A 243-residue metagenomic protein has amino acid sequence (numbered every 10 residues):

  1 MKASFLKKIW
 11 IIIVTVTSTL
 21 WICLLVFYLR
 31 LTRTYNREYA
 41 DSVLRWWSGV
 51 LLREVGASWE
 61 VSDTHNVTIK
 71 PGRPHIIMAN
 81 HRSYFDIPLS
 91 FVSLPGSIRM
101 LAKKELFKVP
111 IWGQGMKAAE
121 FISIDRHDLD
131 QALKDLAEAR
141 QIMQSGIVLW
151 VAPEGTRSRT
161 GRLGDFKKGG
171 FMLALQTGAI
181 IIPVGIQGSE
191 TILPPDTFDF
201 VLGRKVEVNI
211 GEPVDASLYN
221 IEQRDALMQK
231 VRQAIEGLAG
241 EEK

Functional and structural regions predicted by a protein language model:
M1-R30, S42, V67-I69, E222-K243: Membrane-interfacial terminal anchoring regions of lipid-handling membrane enzymes
K2-L6, L133-K243: Non-catalytic C-terminal accessory region of glycerolipid acyltransferases and related lyso-lipid remodeling enzymes
T19-I22, V26-T34, E38-S42, R53-E54 (+1 more regions): Catalytic core of membrane glycerolipid acyltransferases/transacylases, capturing the structured, soluble-facing
S48-A57: A generic, lipid-embedded transmembrane alpha helix
G49, P88, F171-M172: Active-site phosphate/pyrophosphate- and oxyanion-stabilizing loops and adjacent acidic/basic residues in soluble
G56-S58, S97, A118, G146 (+1 more regions): A generic structural signal for alpha->beta connector loops
V61, I77, M100-L101, V208-I210: Generic preference for hydrophobic
H65-P71, E138-Q141: Short amphipathic alpha-helix with an adjacent loop that forms part of the alpha/beta core around
